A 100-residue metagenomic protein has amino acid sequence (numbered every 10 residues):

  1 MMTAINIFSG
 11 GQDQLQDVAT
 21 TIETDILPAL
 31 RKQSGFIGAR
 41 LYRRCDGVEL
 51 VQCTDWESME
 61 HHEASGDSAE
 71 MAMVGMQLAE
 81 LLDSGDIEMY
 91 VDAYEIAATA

Functional and structural regions predicted by a protein language model:
M2-F8, G38-D67: Short, well-ordered beta-strand segments in beta-rich or mixed alpha/beta enzyme and ligand-binding folds
T3, T20-T24, T54, T99: Residue-identity detector for threonine
I7-S9, I37-G47, G75-A100: Glycine-rich beta-strand-turn "strand-cap" elements at beta-sheet edges
S9-I22: Short, surface-exposed ligand-recognition loops at beta-strand->loop->(often short) alpha-helix junctions that present
Q12-Q14, S58-E60, E95: Residues that cap or initiate secondary-structure elements
Q14-Q16, L27-A29, L41-R43: Intrinsically disordered, low-complexity segments enriched in polar/charged residues with Gly/Pro, especially when
T24-I37, D55-Y90: An amphipathic, aromatic/His-enriched active-site/gating alpha helix that lines ligand/cofactor pockets
